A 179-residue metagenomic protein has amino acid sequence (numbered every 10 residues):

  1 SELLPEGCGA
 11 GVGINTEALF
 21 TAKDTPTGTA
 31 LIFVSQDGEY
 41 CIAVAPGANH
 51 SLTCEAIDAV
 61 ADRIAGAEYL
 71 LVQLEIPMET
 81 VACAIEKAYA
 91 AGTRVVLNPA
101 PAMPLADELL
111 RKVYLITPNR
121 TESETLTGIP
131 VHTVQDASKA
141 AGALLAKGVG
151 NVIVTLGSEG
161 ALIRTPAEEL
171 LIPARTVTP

Functional and structural regions predicted by a protein language model:
S1-E68: Conserved N-terminal subdomain of the carbohydrate kinase-like
E17-L19, L70, I116, V152: Hydrophobic residues within beta-strands of alpha/beta enzymes
G47-N49, P99-A102, T121-S123, R175-P179: Short, acidic/turn-prone active-site loops that include or flank metal/cofactor- and phosphate-binding residues
V60, A67-K139, E159-A161: Conserved beta-alpha-beta core of the PfkB/ribokinase-like small-molecule kinase fold
A91, P104-E108, V134-P179: Conserved phosphate-binding/catalytic region of the ribokinase-like
